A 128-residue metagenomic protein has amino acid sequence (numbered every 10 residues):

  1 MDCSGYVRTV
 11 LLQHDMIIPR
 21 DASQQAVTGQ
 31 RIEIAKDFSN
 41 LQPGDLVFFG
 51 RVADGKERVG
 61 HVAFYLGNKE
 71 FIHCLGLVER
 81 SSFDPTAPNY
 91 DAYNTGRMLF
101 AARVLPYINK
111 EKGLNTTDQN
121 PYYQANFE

Functional and structural regions predicted by a protein language model:
M1-G5, F49, Y65: Acidic helix/loop microenvironments that form the catalytic cleft of cell-wall polysaccharide enzymes
M1-Q42: Catalytic cysteine-centered active-site loop
I34-A35, V59-E128: Aromatic- and glycine-rich peptidoglycan recognition patches
G44-V47: Generic structural signal for buried aliphatic residues
